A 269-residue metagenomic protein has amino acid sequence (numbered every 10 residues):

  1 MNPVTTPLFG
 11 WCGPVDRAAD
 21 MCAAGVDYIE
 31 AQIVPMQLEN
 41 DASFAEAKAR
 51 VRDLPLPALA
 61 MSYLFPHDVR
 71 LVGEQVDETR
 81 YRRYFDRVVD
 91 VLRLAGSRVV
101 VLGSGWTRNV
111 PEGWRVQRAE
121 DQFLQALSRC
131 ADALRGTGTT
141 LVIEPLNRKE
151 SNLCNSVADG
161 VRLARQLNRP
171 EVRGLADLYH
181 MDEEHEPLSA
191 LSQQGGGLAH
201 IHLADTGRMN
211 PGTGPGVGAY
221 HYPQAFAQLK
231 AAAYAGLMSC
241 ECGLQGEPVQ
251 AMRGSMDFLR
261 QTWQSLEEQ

Functional and structural regions predicted by a protein language model:
M1-S97, R169, H185, G196 (+2 more regions): N-terminal pre-domain/capping segments
W11-A18, Q32-E46, D68-V72, R108-P111 (+4 more regions): Acidic-and-aromatic substrate-binding clefts and catalytic sites of carbohydrate-active enzymes
A18, C22, Y28-I29, M61 (+1 more regions): Acidic/histidine-rich catalytic cores of soluble enzymes
Q32, G103, A204, E241: Conserved residues at the C-terminal ends of beta-strands
S43-L54, F123-L134, A190, Q224-L229: Catalytic-core regions built around general acid/base machinery
D53-L56, A133-T139, Q166-E171, A231-Y234 (+1 more regions): Short helix-capping segments at alpha-helix termini
V72-R173: Active-site acidic/histidine proton-transfer and metal-coordination neighborhood in alpha/beta enzyme cores
L237-G243: Short acidic/histidine-rich active-site segments
